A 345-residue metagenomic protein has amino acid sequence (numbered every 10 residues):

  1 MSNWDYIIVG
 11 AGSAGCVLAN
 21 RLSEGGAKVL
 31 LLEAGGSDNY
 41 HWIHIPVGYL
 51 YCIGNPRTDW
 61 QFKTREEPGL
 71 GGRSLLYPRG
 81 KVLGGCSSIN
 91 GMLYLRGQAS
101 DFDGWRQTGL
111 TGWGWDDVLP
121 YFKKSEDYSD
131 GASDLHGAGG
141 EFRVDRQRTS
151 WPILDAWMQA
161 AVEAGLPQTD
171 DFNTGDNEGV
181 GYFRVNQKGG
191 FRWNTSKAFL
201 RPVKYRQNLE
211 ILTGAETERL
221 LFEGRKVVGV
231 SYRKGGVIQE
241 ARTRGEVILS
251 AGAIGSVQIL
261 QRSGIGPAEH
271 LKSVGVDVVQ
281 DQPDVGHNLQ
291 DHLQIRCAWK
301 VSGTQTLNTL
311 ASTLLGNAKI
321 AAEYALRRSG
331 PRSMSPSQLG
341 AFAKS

Functional and structural regions predicted by a protein language model:
M1-K124, D281-Q282, H292-Q294, A298-K300: N-terminal glycine-rich phosphate/pyrophosphate-binding loop and immediately adjacent elements
I8, G12-S13, R148, A253-I254: Residue-level detector of alpha-helix initiation sites
A11, D116, A198, A215 (+2 more regions): Structural detector for helix-capping/boundary residues
C16, G190, A325, R332: Aromatic-residue-lined binding/catalytic grooves and analogous aromatic/hydrophobic interfacial grooves in multimeric
E24, K28, G36-D38, L220-E223 (+2 more regions): Glycine-rich loop(s) and the adjacent beta-strand/alpha-helix scaffold that form part
R106-V227, R233, R296-A321: Conserved redox-cofactor binding core of oxidoreductases
S335-S345: Glycine-rich, aromatic-lined ligand/substrate-binding cores of catalytic and carbohydrate-binding domains
